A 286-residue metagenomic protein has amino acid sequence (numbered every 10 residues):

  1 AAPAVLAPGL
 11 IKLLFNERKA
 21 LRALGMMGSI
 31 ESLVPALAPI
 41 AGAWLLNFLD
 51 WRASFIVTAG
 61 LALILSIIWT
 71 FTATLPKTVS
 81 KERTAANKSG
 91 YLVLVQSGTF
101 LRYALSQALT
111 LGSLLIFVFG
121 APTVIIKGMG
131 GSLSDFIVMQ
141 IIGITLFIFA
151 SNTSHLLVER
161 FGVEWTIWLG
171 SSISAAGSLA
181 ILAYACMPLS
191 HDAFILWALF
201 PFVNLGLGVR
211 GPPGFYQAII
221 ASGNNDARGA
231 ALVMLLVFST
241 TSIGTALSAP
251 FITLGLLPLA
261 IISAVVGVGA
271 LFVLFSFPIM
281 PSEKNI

Functional and structural regions predicted by a protein language model:
A1-E31: Cytoplasmic helix-loop-helix junction between adjacent transmembrane helices in 12-TM secondary transporters
P3-F15, L207-S222: Intracellular juxtamembrane helix-capping segments at the cytosolic ends of symmetry-related transmembrane helices
M27-A38, T110, G143, V233-T241: Structural signature of transmembrane alpha-helices in multi-pass secondary transporters
G60-V79, L274: C-terminal membrane-cytosol helix-exit motif in multi-pass small-molecule transporters
P76-A104: Juxtamembrane intracellular "pre-TM" segments in multi-pass secondary transporters
A150-E164, I252: Helix-to-loop junctions at the C-terminal end of transmembrane segments in multipass secondary transporters
I167-G211: C-terminal transmembrane helical hairpin of 12-TM major facilitator-type secondary transporters
F215-L254, S263: A late C-terminal transmembrane helix in Major Facilitator Superfamily
